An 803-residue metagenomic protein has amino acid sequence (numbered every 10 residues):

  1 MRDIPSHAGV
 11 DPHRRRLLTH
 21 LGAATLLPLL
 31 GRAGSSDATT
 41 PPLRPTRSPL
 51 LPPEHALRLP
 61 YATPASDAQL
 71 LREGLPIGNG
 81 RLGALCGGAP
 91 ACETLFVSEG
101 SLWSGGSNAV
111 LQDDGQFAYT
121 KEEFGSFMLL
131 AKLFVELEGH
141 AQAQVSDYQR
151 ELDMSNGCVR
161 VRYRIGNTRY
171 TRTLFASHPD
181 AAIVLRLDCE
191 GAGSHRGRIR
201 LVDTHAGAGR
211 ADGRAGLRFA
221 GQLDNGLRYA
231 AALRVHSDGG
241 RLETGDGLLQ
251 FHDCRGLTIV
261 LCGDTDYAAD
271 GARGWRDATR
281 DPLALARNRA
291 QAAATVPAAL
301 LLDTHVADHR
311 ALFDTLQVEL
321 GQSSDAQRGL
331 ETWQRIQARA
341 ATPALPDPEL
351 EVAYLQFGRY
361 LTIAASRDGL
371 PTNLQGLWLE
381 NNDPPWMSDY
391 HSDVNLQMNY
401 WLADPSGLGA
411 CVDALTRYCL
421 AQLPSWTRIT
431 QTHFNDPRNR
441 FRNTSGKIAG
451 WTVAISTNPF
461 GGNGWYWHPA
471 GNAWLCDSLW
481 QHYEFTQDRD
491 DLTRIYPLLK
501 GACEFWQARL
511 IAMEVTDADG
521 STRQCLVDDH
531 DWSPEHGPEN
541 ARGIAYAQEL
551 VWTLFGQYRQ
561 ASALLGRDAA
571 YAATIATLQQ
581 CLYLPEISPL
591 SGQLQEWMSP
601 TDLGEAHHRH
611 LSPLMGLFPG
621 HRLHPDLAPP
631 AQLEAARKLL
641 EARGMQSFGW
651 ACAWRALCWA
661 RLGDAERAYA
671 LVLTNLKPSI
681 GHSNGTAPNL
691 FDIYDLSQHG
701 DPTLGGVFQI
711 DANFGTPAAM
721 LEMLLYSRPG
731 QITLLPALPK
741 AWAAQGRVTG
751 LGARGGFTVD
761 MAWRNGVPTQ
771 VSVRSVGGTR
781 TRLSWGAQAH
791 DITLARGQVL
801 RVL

Functional and structural regions predicted by a protein language model:
M1-H13, A23-T25: N-terminal secretory signal peptides
P41-N463, Q481-Y483, K500, Q548 (+8 more regions): Aromatic-residue-lined binding/catalytic grooves and analogous aromatic/hydrophobic interfacial grooves in multimeric
L345, W386-Y390, A403, G462-A470 (+7 more regions): Alpha-helix capping and helix-loop boundary segments enriched in small/acidic/polar residues
G369-L377, R494, I511-D528, R567-Y571 (+1 more regions): Short, glycine/acidic-rich hinge or "gate" loops at secondary-structure transitions that mediate conformational
D393-D404, H468-W480, Y546-G556, H610-H621 (+2 more regions): Well-ordered alpha-helical segments within folded domains of soluble proteins
S478-T486, D490-D491, A502-A512, A572-G604 (+3 more regions): Non-catalytic carbohydrate-binding regions of carbohydrate-active enzymes
G501, F505-A561: Acidic/histidine-rich catalytic neighborhood
